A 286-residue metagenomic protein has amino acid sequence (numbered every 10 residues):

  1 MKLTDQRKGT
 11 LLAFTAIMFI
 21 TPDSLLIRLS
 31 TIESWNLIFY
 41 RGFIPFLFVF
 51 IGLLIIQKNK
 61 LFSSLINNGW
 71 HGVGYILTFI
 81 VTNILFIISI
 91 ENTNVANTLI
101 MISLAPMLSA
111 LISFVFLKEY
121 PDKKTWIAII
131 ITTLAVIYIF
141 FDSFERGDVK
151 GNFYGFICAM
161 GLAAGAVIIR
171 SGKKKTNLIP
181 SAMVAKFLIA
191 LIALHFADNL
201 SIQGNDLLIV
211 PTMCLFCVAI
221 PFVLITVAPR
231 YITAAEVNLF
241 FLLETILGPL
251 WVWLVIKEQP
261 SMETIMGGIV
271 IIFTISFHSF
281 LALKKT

Functional and structural regions predicted by a protein language model:
M1-F39, L85, E145-S171: Glycine-/small-residue-enriched transmembrane alpha-helix faces in small-molecule transporters and effluxers
K2-L3, G42, L53, F141 (+1 more regions): C-terminal-most transmembrane helix of multi-pass membrane proteins
I32-V81, L108, G161-I168, A182-D198 (+1 more regions): Transmembrane alpha-helices of multi-pass small-molecule transport proteins
N36, F43-L47, I87-K118, A235-W253: Specific alpha-helical transmembrane segments that line the substrate/conduction pathway and gating interfaces
V49, L53, K124-F141, M160 (+2 more regions): Hydrophobic transmembrane alpha-helices of multi-pass small-molecule transport proteins
F50, I56-A96, Y138, C214-I232: Specific transmembrane alpha-helical segments of multi-pass solute transporters/efflux pumps, especially DMT/EamA
I66, L99-I102, K118-Y138, D148-Y154 (+1 more regions): Loop-to-transmembrane alpha-helix entry segments
T98-L104, I169-L188, V218-L254: Helix-helix packing/entry segments at the starts of transmembrane helices
